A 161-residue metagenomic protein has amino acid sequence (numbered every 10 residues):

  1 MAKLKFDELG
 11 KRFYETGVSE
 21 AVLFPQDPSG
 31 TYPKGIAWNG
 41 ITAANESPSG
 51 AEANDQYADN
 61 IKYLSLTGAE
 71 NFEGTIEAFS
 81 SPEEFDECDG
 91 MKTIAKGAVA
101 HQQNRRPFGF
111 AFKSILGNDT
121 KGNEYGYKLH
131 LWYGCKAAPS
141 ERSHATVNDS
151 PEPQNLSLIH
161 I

Functional and structural regions predicted by a protein language model:
M1-N45: Polar/acidic, low-complexity leader/linker segments enriched in S/T/G and N/D
K3-L9, K62-P151: Extracellular/virion structural assembly segments
T16, G30, S49, A100-N104 (+1 more regions): Alpha-helical protein-protein interaction elements
A43-G50, K128, W132: Membrane-targeting and insertion segments and their boundary/processing signals
P48-D59: N-terminal "mature-chain" segments and other terminal, solvent-exposed stretches
Q154-S157: Terminal interaction module
H160-I161: Conserved small/polar residues in nucleotide/adenosyl-binding loops
